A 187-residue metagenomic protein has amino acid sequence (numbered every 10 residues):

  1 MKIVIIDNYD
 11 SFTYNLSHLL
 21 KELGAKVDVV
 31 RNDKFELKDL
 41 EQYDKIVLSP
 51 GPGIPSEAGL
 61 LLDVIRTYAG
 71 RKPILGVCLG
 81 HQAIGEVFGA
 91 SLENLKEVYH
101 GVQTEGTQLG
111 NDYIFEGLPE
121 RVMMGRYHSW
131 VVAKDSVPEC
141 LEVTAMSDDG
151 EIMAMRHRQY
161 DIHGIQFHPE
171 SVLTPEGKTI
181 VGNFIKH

Functional and structural regions predicted by a protein language model:
M1-V4: Extreme N-terminal starter segment of soluble prokaryotic enzymes
S17-K26: Two-component/phosphorelay signaling modules centered on CheY-like receiver
K26-K34: A short beta-strand-loop structural module common to alpha/beta enzyme folds
F35-Y43: Short amphipathic alpha-helix with an adjacent loop that forms part of the alpha/beta core around
Y43-E116, V181-G182: Cysteine-nucleophile active-site neighborhood
P73-L75, S91, M123, E142 (+1 more regions): Proline-centered loop/turn at the N-terminus of a beta-strand
D112-Q159: Catalytic beta-strand/loop cores that center a nucleophilic Ser/Cys/Thr and support acyl-enzyme chemistry
V172-H187: Acyltransferase
